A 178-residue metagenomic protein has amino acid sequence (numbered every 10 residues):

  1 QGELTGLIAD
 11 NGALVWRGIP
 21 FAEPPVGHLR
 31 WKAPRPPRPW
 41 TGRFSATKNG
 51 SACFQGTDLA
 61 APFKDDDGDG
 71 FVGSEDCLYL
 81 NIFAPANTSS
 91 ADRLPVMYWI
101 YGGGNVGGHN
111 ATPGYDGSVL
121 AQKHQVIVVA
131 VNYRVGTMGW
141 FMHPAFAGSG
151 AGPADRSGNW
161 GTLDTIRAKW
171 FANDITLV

Functional and structural regions predicted by a protein language model:
Q1-W160: Non-catalytic accessory segments of hydrolases
L163-I175: Short, well-ordered amphipathic alpha-helical segments that serve as non-catalytic structural scaffolds within diverse
V178: Short, well-structured active-site flanking segments
